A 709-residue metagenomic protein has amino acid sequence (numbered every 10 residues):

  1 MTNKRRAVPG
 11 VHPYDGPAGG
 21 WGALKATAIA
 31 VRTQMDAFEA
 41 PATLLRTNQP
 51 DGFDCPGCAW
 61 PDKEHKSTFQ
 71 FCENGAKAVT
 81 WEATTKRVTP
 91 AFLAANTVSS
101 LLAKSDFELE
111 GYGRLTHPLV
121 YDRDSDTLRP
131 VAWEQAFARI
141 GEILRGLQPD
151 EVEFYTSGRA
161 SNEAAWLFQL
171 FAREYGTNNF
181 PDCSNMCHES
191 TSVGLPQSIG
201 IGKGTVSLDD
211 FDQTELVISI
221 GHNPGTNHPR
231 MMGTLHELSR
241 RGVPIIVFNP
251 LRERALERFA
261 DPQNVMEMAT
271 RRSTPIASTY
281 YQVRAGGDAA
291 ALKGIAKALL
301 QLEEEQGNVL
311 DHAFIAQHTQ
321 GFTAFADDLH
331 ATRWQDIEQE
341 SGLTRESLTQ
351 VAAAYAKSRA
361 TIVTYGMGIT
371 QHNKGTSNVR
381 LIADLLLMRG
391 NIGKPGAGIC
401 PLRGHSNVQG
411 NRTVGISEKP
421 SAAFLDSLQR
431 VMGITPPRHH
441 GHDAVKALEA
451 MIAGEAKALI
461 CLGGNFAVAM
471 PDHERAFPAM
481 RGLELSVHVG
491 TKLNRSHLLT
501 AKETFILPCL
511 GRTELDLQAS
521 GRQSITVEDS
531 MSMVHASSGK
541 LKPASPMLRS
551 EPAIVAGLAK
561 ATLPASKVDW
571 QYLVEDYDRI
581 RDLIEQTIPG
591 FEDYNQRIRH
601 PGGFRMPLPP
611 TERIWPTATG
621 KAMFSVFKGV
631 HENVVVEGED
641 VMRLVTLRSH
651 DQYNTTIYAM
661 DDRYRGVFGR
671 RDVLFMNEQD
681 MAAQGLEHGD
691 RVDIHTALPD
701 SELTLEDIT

Functional and structural regions predicted by a protein language model:
M1-E304, T344-R345, G433-P437, K446 (+5 more regions): N-terminal export/assembly segments and adjacent metallocofactor-ligating motifs of anaerobic energy-metabolism
P50, E110-Y112, P149, S358 (+4 more regions): Sequence-level motif detector for i,i+2 pairs with an aromatic at +2
P56, T116, Y155, T364 (+6 more regions): Residues in well-ordered beta-strands of folded domains
Q70-R87, V379, A383, I399-S406 (+3 more regions): Flexible, low-complexity linker and terminal segments
L119, E189-D384, M388-K394, L402-L583 (+1 more regions): Non-catalytic alpha/beta scaffold blocks inside enzyme catalytic domains
I143-R145, A352, M451, E632-V636: Short boundary motifs at domain starts and secondary-structure transition points
L573-D662: Long, low-complexity segments enriched in small/aliphatic residues
